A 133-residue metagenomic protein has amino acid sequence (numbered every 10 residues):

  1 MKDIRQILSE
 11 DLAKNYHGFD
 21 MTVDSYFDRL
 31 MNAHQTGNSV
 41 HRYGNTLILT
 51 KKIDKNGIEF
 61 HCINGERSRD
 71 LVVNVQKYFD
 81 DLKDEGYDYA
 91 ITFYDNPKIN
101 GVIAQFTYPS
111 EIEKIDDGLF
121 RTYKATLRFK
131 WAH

Functional and structural regions predicted by a protein language model:
M1-S25: Short amphipathic alpha-helix that is part of the acyltransferase structural core
D28-T46: A short helix-loop-beta-strand connector motif used in the catalytic cores of GNAT acetyltransferases and, in some
K55-E66: Conserved acetyl-CoA binding element of GNAT-fold acetyltransferases
R67-D81: Conserved acetyl-CoA-binding loop-helix of GNAT-fold acetyltransferases
D84-D95: Conserved GNAT acetyl-CoA-binding A-motif
D95-I112: Conserved active-site alpha-helix within GNAT-family acetyltransferase domains
Y108-T126: Conserved catalytic-core motifs of GNAT/GCN5-like acyltransferases
W131-H133: Short, charged/polar, Gly/Pro-enriched secondary-structure boundary elements
